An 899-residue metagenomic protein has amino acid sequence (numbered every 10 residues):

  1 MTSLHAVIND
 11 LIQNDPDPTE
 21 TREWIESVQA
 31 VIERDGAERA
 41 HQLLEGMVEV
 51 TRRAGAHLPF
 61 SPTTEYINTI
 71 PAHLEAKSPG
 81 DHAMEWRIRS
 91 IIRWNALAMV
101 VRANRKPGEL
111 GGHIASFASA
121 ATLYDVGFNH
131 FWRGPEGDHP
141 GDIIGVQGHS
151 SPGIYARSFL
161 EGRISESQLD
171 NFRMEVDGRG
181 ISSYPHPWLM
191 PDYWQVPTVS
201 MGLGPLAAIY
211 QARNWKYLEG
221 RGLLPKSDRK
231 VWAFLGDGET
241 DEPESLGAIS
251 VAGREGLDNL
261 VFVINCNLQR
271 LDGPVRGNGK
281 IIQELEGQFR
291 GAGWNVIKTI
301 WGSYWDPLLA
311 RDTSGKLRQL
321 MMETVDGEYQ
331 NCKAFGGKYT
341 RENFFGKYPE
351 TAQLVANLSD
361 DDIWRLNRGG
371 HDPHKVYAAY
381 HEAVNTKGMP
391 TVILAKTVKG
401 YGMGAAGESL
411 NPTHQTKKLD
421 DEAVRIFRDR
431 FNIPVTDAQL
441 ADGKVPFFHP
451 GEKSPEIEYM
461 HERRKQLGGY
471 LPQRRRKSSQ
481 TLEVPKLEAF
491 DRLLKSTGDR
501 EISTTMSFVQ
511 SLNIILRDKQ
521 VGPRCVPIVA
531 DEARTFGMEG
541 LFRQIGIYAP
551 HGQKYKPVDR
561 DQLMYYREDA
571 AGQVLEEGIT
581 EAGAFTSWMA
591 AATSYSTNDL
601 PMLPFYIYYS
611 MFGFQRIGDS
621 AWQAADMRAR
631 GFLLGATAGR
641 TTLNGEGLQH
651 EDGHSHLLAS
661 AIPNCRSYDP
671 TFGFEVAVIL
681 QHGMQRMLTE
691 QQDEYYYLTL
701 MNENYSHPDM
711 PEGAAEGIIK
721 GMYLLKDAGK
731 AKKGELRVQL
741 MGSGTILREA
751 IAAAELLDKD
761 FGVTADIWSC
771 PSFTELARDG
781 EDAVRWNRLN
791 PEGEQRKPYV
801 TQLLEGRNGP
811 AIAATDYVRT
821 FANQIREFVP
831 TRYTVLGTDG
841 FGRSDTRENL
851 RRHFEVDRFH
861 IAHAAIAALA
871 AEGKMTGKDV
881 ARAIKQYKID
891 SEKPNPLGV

Functional and structural regions predicted by a protein language model:
T2, D177-P197, Y217-D228, L246-P450 (+7 more regions): Thiamine diphosphate
T2-E161, F427, I502-D518, V529: N-terminal amphipathic, basic-rich helices that act as targeting or association modules
D10, S27-A30, K77-E85, A103-G112 (+14 more regions): Glycine- and acidic
I70, E75-A96, F117, W132-P135 (+11 more regions): Non-catalytic terminal/interface segments that mediate subunit docking, oligomerization, and allosteric communication
G80-I92, A96-K106, H113-E255, N278-G279 (+5 more regions): Cofactor-binding active-site loop characterized by glycine-rich and histidine/acidic residues
V231, G236-E239, C266, T397 (+3 more regions): Active-site metal-binding loops of divalent metal-dependent hydrolases
A233-F234, F262, I528, L634 (+2 more regions): Residue-level marker for buried hydrophobic side chains located in beta-strands that build the well-ordered beta-sheet
A233-F234, T240, D619-R640, G645: A structural-propensity feature for long, helix-poor, extended segments
